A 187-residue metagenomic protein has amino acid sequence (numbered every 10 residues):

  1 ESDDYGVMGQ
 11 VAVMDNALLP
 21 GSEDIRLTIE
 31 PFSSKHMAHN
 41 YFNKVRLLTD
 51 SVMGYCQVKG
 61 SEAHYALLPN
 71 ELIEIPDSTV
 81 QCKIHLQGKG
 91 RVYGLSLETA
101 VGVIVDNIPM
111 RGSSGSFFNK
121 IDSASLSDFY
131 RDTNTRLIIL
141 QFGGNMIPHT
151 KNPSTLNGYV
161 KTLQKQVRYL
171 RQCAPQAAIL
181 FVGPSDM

Functional and structural regions predicted by a protein language model:
E1, C56-Q57, C82-K83: Surface-exposed charge patches in extracellular/virion surface proteins
E1-S2, I138: Long, contiguous interaction/targeting segments characteristic of exported/extracellular or secretory-pathway proteins
S2-Y5, A17: Compositionally biased, low-complexity repeat tracts
M8-V11, L18-H64, K89-R91, E98-M187: Alpha-helical cap/lid subdomain in secreted, periplasmic, or secretory-pathway luminal O-acyl-processing enzymes
L67-E74: Short, solvent-exposed S/T- and G/P-enriched segments that are highly enriched in secreted/extracellular and lumenal
I75-Q87: Noncatalytic modules at the cell exterior or secretory-pathway interfaces, chiefly beta-strand-rich lectin/adhesion
